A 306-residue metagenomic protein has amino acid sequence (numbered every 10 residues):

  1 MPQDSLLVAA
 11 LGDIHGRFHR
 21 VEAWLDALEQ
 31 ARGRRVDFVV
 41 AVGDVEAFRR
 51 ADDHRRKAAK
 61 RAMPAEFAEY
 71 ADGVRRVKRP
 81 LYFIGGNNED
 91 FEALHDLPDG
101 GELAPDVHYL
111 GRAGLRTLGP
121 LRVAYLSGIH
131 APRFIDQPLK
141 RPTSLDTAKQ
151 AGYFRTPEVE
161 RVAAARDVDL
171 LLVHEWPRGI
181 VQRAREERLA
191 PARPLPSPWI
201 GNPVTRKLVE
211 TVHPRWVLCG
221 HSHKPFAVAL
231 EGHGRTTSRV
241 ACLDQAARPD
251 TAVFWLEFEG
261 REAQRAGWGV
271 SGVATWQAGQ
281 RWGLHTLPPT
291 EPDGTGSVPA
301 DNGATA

Functional and structural regions predicted by a protein language model:
P2, R116-G119, K224-A306: Binuclear metal-dependent phosphoesterase catalytic core
L7-V8, D37-F38, L121, D169-L170 (+1 more regions): Structural motif
L11, F18-L118: Core catalytic region of metal-dependent phosphoesterases/phosphodiesterases, especially metallo-beta-lactamase-like
L11-H15, G43-E46, N87-E89, A113-G114 (+4 more regions): Active-site metal-binding loops of divalent metal-dependent hydrolases
F18, A47-R50, D90-A93, R116-G119 (+4 more regions): Short catalytic/ligand-binding loop motif for oxyanion handling, primarily in non-cytosolic enzymes, centered on
E46, D52-A71, D167-H213: Active-site-proximal segments of metal-dependent phosphoesterases and phosphodiesterases across multiple
P80-I84, D99-G100, A104-P105, I180-E262: Conserved beta-sheet core of the metallophosphoesterase superfamily
P105, L121-S197: Active-site-proximal loop/helix segment associated with metal-binding centers of metalloenzymes
